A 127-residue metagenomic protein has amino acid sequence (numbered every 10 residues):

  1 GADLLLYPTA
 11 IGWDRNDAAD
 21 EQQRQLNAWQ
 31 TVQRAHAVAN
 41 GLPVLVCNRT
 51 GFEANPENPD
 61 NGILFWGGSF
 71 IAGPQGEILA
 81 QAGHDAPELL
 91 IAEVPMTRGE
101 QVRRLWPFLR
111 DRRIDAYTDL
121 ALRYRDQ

Functional and structural regions predicted by a protein language model:
G1-L89: CN hydrolase (nitrilase-like) catalytic-core segments centered on the catalytic cysteine and neighboring Lys/Glu
D20, H84, I91, P107 (+1 more regions): Residue-level detector of alpha-helical recognition elements and their boundaries
E21, F52, P56, V94-R98 (+2 more regions): A sequence-level detector of short, solvent-exposed, charge-rich linear segments
A86-R103: A short, polar/charged loop-to-alpha-helix boundary motif
G99-Q127: Cysteine/selenocysteine-centered motifs that mediate thiol-based redox chemistry or coordinate metal-sulfur cofactors
